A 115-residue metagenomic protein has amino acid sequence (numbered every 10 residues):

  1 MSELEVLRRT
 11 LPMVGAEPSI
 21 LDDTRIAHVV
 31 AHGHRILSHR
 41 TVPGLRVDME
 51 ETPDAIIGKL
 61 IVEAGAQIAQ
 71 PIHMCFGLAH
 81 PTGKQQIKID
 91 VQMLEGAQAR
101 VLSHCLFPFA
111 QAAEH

Functional and structural regions predicted by a protein language model:
M1-H115: N-terminal, charged/glycine-rich beta-strand/loop interface patches
